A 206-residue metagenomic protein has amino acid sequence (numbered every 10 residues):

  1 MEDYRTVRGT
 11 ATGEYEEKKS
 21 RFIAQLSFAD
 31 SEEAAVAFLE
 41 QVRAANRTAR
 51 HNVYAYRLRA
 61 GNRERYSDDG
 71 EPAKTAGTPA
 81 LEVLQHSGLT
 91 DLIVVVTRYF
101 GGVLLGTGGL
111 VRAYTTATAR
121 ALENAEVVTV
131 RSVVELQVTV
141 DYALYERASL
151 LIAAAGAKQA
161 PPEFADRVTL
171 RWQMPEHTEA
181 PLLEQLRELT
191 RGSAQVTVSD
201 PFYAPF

Functional and structural regions predicted by a protein language model:
M1-T75, T197-F206: C-terminal regulatory domains involved in ligand/effector binding and gene-expression control
A24-Q25, V53-Y54, D91-V94, E135-Q137 (+1 more regions): Structural motif
A76-N124: Active-site beta-strand/loop microenvironment that shapes enzyme catalytic pockets
E126-L144, W172: Short glycine-/aliphatic-rich beta-strand segments at the starts of folded cytosolic domains
T139-K158: Short amphipathic alpha-helix segments
S149-A154, P181-L189: Short amphipathic alpha-helices in soluble, non-transmembrane regions that often serve as interface/regulatory elements
K158-E163, T190-P205: Conserved short beta-strand edge segments in small beta-sheet-based binding/regulatory domains
W172-P181: Terminal, non-globular segments
